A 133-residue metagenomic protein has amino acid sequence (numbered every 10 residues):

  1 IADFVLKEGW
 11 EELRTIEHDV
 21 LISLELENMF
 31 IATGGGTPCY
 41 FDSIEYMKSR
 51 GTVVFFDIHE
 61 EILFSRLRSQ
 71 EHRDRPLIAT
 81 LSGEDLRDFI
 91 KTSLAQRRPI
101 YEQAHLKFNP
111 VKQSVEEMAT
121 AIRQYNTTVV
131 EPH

Functional and structural regions predicted by a protein language model:
I1-D3, T52, T127-H133: Glycine-rich phosphate-binding loop of ATP-dependent small-molecule kinases
I1-K48: ATP-dependent small-molecule kinase phosphotransfer cores that center on conserved nucleotide phosphate-binding segments
G34-P38, H59-E61, Q113-S114: Short glycine-rich anion-binding loops that position phosphate/pyrophosphate groups of nucleotides and phosphorylated
D42-E45, S65-R68, T120-A121: Short amphipathic alpha-helical segments
K48-T52, Q103-A104: Short glycine-/polar-rich loops that comprise or flank the Walker A/P-loop and associated switch/sensor motifs
R50-R98: A glycine- and Lys/Arg-enriched "phosphate-lid" helix/loop adjacent to the NTP-binding pocket of small-molecule kinases
A95-H133: NTP-dependent small-molecule kinase module
